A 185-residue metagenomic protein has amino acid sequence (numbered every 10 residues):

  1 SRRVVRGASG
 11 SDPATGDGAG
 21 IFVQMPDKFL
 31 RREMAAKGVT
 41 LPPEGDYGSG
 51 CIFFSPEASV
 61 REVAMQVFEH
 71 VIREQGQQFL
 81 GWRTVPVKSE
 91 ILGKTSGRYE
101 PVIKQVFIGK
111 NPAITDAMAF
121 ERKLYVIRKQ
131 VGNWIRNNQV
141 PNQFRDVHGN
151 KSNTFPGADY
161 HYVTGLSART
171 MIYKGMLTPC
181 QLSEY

Functional and structural regions predicted by a protein language model:
S1-Y185: N-terminal segments that mediate ammonia production and transfer in glutamine-dependent amidotransferase systems
